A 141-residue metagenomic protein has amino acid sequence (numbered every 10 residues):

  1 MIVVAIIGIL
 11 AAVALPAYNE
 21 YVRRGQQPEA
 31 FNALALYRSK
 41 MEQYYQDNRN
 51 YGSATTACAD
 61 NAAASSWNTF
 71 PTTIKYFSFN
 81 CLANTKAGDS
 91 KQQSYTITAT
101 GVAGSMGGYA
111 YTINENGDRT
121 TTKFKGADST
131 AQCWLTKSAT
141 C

Functional and structural regions predicted by a protein language model:
M1-Y18: N-terminal single-pass transmembrane signal-anchor helix
I6-I9, R23, A99: Short glycine/serine/threonine-biased micro-segments
A11, Q27-A30: Alpha-helical structural signal
A14, Y21, M41: Conserved alpha-helical elements of the SDR catalytic core
R24-P28, L36-A57: Alpha-helix exit/C-cap motif
A33: Residues within the DNA-recognition helix of helix-turn-helix
Q46-C141: Periplasmic/extracellular, small/polar-rich flexible segments of pilin-like filament-forming proteins
